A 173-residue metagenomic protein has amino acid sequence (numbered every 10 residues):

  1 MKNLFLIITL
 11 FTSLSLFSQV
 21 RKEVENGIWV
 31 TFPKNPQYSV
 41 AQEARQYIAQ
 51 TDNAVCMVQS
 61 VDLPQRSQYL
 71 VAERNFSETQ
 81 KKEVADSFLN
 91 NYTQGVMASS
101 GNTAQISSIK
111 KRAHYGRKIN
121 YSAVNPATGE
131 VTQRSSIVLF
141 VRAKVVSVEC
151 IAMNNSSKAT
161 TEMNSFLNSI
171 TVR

Functional and structural regions predicted by a protein language model:
N3-L14: Sec-dependent N-terminal signal peptides
Q19, G27, K34-P36, A143-R173: Surface-exposed amphipathic alpha-helical segments
Q19-Q50: N-terminal "mature-domain start" segment
K34-P36, Q42, D62, Y121-A123 (+1 more regions): A mature extracytoplasmic/lumenal domain signature
Q42, Q68-L70, E130, S157-E162: A short, polar/proline- and glycine-enriched secondary-structure boundary/capping micro-motif
Q46-R134: Conserved polar/disulfide-associated segments of primarily extracytoplasmic proteins
R134-V145: A short, solvent-exposed beta-edge/loop patch
